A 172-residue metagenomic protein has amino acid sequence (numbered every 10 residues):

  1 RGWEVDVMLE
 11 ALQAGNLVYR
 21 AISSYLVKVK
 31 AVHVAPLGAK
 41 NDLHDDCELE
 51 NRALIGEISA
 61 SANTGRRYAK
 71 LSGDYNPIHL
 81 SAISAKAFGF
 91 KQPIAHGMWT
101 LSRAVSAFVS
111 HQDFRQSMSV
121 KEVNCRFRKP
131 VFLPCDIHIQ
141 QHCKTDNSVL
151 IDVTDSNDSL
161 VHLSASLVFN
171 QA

Functional and structural regions predicted by a protein language model:
R1-E4, T100-S148: Hydrophobic beta-strand-centered segment that forms part of the acyl-chain substrate-binding groove
R1-E57, V131-P134, H138-A172: HotDog/MaoC-like acyl-thioester-processing domains
V7, S81, G89, K121 (+1 more regions): A residue-level detector for conformationally permissive "hinge/kink" positions
L9-L12, L26-K28, Y68-G73, L80-S84 (+6 more regions): Broad hydrophobic/π-residue packing in well-ordered secondary structure
I22, A31, H79-S84, M98 (+3 more regions): Solvent-exposed, flexible loop/coil residues
Y25-A95, V109: Catalytic strand-loop segment that frames the active site of acyl-thioester-processing enzymes
